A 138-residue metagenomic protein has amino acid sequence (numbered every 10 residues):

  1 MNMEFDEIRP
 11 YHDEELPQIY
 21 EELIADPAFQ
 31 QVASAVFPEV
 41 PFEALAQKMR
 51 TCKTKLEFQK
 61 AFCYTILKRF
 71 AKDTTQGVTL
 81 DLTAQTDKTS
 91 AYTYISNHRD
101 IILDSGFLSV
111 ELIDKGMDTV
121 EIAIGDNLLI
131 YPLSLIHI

Functional and structural regions predicted by a protein language model:
M1-Y92, H98-S109, I113, T119 (+1 more regions): Membrane-anchoring hydrophobic helices of lipid-metabolizing enzymes
I95-S96, I124: Short beta-strand scaffold positions
A123-P132: Conserved nucleotide-cofactor-binding alpha/beta core module
